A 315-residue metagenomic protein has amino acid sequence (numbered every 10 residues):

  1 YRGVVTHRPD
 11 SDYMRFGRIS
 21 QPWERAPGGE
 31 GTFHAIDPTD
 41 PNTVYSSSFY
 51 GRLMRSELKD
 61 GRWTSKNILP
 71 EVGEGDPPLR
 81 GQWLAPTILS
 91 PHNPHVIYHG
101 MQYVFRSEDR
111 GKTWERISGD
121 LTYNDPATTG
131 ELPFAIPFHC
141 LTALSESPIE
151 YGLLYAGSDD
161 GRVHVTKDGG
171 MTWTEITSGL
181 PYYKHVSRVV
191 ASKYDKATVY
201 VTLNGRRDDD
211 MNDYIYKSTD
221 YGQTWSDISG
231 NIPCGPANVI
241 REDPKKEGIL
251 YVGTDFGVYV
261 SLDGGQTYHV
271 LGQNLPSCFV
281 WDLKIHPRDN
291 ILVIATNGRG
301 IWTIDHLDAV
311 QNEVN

Functional and structural regions predicted by a protein language model:
Y1-N315: Beta-propeller blade termini and top-face loops
